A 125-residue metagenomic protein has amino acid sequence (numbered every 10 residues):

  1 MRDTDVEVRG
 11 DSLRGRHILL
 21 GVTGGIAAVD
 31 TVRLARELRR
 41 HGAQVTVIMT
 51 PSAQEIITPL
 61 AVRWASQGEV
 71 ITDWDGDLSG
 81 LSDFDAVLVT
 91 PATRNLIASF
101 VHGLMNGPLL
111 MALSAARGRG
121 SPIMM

Functional and structural regions predicted by a protein language model:
M1-M125: A cross-family phosphate/adenosyl-ligand binding-site feature
